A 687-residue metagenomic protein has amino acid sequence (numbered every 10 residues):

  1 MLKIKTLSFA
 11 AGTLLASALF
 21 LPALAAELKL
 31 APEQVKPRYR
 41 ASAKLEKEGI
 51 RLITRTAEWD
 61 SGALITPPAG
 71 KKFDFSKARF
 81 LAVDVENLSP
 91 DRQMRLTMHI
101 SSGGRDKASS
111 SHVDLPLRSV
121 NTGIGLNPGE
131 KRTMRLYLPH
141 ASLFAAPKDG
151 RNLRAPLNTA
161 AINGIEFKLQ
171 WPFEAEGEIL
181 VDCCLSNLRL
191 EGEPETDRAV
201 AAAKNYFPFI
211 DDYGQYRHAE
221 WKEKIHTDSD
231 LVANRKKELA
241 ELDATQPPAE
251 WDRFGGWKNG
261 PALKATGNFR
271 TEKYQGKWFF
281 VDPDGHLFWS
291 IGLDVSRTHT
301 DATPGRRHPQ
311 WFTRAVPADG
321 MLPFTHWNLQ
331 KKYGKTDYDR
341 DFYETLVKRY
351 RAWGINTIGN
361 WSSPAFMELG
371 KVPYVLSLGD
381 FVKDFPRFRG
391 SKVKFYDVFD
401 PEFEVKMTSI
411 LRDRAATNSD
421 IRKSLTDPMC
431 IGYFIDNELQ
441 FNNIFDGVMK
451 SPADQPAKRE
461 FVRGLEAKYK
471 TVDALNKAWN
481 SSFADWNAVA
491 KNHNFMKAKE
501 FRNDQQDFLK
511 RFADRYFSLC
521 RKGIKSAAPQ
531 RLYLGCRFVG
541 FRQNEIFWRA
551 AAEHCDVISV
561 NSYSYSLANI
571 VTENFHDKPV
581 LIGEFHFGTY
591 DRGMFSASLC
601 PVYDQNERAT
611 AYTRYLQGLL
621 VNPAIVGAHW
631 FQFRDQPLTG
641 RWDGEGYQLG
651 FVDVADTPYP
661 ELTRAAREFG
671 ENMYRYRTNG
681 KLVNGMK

Functional and structural regions predicted by a protein language model:
A41-G62: Short carbohydrate-recognition loop motifs
R55-L153, A161, E178-V181: Extracellular ligand-binding interfaces
G214-R217, W221-L369, K383-P428, N494 (+2 more regions): Active-site-adjacent substrate/metal-binding segments within catalytic domains of carbohydrate-active enzymes
P283, L293-D294, H308-T336, Y396-E402 (+1 more regions): Polysaccharide-binding and catalytic clefts of secreted carbohydrate-active enzymes
F324-K332, P386-V398, K491-Q506, V539 (+3 more regions): Active-site clefts of carbohydrate-active enzymes
C430-G432, N437-E438, C600-F651: Substrate-binding cleft of secreted/luminal carbohydrate-active enzymes
K450-E460, F631-K687: Aromatic-rich peripheral "rim/lid" segments of glycoside hydrolase catalytic domains that contact and position glycan
D507, R511-K522, S526-S598, T613-Q617: Glycoside hydrolase catalytic-domain groove-lining segments
